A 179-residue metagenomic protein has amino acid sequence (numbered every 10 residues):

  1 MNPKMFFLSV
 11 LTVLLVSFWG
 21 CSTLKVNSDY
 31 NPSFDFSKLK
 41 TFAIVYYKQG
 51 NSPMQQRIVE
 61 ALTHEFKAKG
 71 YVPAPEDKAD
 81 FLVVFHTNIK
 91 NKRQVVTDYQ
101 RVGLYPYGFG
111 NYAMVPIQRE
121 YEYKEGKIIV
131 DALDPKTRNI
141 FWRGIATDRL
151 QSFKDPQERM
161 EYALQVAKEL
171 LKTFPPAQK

Functional and structural regions predicted by a protein language model:
M1-V10: Bacterial N-terminal signal peptides that target proteins for export
S17-G20: C-terminal motif of bacterial Sec signal peptides marking the signal peptidase cleavage site
S22-S33, R119-I128, A132-K179: C-terminal/domain-edge helix-coil "capping" segments
K38-K40, P73-D80, A132-N139: A short, structured loop/turn motif at beta-sheet edges
K38-Q49, T147-Q151: Acidic/histidine-rich, surface-exposed loop or edge segments in extracytoplasmic proteins
A43-Q94: N-terminal segment of the mature soluble domain
F85-N139, T147: Surface-exposed short loop/turn segments
